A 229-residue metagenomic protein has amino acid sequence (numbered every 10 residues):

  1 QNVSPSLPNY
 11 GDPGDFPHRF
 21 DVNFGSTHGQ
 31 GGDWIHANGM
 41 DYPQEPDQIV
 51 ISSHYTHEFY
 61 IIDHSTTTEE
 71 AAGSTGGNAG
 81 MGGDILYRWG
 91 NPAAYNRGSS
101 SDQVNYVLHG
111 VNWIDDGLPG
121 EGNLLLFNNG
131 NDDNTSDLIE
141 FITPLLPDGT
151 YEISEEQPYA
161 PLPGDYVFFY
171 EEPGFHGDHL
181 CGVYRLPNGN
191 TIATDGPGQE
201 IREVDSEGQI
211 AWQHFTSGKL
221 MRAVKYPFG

Functional and structural regions predicted by a protein language model:
Q1-G229: Histidine-/acidic-rich catalytic cores in large beta-rich domains
